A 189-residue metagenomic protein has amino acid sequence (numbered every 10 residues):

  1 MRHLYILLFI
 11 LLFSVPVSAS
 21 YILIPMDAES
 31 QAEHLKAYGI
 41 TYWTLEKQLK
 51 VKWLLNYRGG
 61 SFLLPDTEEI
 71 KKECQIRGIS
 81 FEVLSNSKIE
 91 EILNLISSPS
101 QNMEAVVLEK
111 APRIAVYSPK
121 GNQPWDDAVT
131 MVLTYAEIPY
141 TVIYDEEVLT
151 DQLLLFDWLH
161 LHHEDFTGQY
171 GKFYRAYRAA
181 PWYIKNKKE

Functional and structural regions predicted by a protein language model:
H3-P16: Sec-dependent N-terminal signal peptides
S14-V15, L49-N56, M103-V107: Short, flexible, solvent-exposed loop/turn segments with mixed acidic/basic and small polar residues
S18-A19, V107-I114: A short, charged/proline- and glycine-enriched loop that marks the coil->beta-strand transition at the N-terminal
I22-A32, L63-K72, A115, P119-E189: Helical hinge/lid and interdomain linker segments adjacent to catalytic or ligand-binding clefts that mediate domain
H34-E73: N-terminal, post-signal-peptide region of Sec/Tat-exported proteins
L49, I79, I138: Short phosphate-binding/catalytic loops that engage adenosine nucleotides
R77-K110: Short N-terminal or domain-adjacent regulatory/targeting segments
